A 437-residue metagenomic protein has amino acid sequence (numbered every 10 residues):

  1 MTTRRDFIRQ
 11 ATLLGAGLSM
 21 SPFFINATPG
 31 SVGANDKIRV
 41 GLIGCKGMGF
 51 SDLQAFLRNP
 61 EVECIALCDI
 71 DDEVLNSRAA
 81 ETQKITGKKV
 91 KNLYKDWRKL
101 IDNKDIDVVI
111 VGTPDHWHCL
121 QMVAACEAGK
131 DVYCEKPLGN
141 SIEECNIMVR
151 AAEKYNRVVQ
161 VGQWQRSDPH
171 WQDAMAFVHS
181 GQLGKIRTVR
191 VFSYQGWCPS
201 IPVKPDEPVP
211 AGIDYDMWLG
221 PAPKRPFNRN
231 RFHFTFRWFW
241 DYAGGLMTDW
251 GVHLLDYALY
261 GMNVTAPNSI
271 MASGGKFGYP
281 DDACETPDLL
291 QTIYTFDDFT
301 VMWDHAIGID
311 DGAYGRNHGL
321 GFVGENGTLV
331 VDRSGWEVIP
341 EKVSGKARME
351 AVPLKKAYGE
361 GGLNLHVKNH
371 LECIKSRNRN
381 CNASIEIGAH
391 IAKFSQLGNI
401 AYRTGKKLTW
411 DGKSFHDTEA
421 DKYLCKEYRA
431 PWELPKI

Functional and structural regions predicted by a protein language model:
M1-C134, E143-V158: N-terminal glycine-/serine-/threonine-rich beta1-alpha1-beta2 phosphate-ribose binding loop of Rossmann-like
G33-N35, D102-N103, E127, A152-K154 (+5 more regions): Extracellular/periplasmic catalytic domains that process cell-envelope and extracellular macromolecules
V40-I43, C64-C68, I110-G112, Y133-C134 (+8 more regions): Structural recognition of the beta-strand scaffold that forms the well-ordered cores of secreted hydrolase catalytic
L57, I101, A152, V178 (+3 more regions): Hydrophobic residues in alpha-helical segments
D69, K88, G112-H116, G139-E143 (+5 more regions): Alpha-helix capping and helix-loop boundary segments enriched in small/acidic/polar residues
D71-V74, Y94, P114-H118, L138-N140 (+4 more regions): Short, solvent-exposed turn/loop segments enriched in Gly/Ser/Thr/Pro and often Arg
D131-Y133, G139-G212: A contiguous active-site-proximal alpha/beta segment in oxidoreductase catalytic domains
D173, K185, R190-F192, G196-W238 (+3 more regions): Contiguous beta-strand/loop segments that form the cofactor/metal-binding neighborhood of enzyme cores
